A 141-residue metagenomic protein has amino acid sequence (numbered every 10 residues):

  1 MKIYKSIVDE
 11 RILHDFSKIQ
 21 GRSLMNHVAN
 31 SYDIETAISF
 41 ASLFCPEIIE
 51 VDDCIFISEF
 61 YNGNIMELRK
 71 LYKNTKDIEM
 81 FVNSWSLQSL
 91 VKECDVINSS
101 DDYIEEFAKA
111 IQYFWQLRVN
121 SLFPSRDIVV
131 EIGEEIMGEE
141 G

Functional and structural regions predicted by a protein language model:
M1-C54: N-terminal leader/assembly segments
Y4, F16, Q20, L24 (+5 more regions): Alpha-helical context
I34-A41, C45-D101: An N-terminal amphipathic alpha-helical segment
L71-K73, W115-R118, I132: Intrinsically disordered, low-complexity boundary segments flanking structured domains
C94-D127: Short, hydrophobic/π-rich interface segment
P124-I136: Low-complexity, intrinsically disordered Gly/Pro/Thr-rich segments
M137-G141: C-terminal edge-of-domain segments
